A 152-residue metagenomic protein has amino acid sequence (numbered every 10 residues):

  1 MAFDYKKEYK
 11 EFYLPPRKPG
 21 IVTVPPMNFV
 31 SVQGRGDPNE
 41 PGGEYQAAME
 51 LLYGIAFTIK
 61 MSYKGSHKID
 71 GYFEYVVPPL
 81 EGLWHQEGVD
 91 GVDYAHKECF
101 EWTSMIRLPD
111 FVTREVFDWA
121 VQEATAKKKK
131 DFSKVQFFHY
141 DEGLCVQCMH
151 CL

Functional and structural regions predicted by a protein language model:
M1-L152: A solvent-exposed interaction/effector surface
